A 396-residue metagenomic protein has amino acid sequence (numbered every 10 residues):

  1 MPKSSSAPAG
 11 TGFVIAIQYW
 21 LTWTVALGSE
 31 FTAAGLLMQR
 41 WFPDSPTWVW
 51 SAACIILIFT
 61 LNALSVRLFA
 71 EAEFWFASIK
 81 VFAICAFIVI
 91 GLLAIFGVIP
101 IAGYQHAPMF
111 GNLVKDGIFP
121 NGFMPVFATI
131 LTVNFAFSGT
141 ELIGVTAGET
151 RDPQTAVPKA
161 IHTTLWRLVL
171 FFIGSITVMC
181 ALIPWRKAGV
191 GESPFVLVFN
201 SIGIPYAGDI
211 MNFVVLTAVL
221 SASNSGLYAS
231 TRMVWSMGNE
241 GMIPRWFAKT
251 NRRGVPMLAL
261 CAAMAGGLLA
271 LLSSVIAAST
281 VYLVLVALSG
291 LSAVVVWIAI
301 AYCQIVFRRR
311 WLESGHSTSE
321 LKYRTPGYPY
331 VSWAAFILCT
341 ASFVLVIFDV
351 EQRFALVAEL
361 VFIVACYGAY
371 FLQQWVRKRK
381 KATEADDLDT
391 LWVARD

Functional and structural regions predicted by a protein language model:
M1-A63, L68, L216-S236, V281-V295: Hydrophobic transmembrane alpha-helices that form the core helical bundles of multi-pass secondary transporters
M1-P8, R40, V114-D116, T129 (+2 more regions): TM-loop-TM module centered on a large, flexible mid-protein loop between adjacent transmembrane helices in multi-pass
T32-W48, R67-A77, S193-V196, I210-V214 (+2 more regions): Transmembrane helix-loop boundary segments of multi-pass membrane transporters
W48-Q105, S138, I161-L165, V286-A299 (+2 more regions): Membrane-interface loop-to-helix entry segments
W75-F76, W246-G254, W297-E351, V376 (+3 more regions): C-terminal membrane-solvent junction of multi-pass transporters and transport-like membrane proteins
F76-I79, G144-C180, M233, M237 (+1 more regions): Junctions where cytoplasmic loops transition into the N-terminal start of transmembrane alpha-helices in multi-pass
I79-V114, T177-L182, W297-G315, Q374-K378: Hydrophobic alpha-helical segments and their helix-loop junctions in multi-pass secondary transporters
V133-P153, R310-S314: Juxtamembrane interface elements at the cytosolic ends of transmembrane helices in multi-pass membrane proteins
